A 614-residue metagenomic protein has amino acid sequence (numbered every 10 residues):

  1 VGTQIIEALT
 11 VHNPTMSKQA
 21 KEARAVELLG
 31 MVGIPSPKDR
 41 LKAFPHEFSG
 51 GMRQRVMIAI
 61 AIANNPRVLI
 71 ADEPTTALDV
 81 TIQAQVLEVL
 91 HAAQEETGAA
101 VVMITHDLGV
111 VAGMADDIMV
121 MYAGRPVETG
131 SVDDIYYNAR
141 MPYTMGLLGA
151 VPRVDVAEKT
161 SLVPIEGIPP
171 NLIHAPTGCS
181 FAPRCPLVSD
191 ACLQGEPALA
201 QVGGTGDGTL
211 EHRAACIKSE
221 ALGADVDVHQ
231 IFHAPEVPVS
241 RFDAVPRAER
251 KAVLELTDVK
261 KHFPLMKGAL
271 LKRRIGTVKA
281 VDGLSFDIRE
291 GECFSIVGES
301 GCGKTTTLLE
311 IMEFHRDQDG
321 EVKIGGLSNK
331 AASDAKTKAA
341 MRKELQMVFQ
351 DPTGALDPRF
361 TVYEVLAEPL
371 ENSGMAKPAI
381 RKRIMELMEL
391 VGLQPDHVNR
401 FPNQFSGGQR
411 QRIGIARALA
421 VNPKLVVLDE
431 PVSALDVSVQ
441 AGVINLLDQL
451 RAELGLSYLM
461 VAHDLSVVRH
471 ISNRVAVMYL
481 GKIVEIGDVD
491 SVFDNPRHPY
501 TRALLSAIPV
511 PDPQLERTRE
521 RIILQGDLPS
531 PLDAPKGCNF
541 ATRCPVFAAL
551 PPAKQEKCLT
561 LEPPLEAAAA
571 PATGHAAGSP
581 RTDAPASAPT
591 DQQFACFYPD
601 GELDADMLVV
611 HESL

Functional and structural regions predicted by a protein language model:
G2, K18, I70-P74, L78-T160 (+2 more regions): P-loop NTP-binding/switch modules centered on Walker-like glycine-rich loops
A20-D39, L148, P378-D396, L505-S506: Conserved ABC ATPase "signature" region
H46, N64, K343, N403 (+4 more regions): Conserved signature/switch motifs of ABC ATPase nucleotide-binding domains
A63-R67, A420-K424, Q440: A short, proline-enriched helix->beta-strand linker immediately N-terminal to the Walker B motif in ABC-type P-loop
V132-A252, M266, L270-K272, K338 (+1 more regions): Charged, flexible cofactor/metal-binding loops and thiol motifs
M312: Helix-to-loop junction immediately C-terminal to a conserved catalytic motif
G320-A331: Conserved ABC transporter NBD signature motif
